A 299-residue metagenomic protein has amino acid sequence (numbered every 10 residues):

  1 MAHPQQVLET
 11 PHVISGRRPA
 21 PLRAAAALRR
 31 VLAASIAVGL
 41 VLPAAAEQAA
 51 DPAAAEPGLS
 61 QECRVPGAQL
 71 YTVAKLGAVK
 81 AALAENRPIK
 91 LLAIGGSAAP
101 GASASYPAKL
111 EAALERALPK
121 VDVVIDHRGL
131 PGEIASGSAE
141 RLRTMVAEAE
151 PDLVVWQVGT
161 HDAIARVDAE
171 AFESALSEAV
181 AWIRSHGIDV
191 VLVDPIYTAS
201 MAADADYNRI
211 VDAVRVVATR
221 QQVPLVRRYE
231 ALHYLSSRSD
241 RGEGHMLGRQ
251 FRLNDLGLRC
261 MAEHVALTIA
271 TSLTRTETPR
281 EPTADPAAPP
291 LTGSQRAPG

Functional and structural regions predicted by a protein language model:
M1-L92, A99, E115-V121, S237 (+3 more regions): N-terminal secretory targeting modules
E56-S174: Conserved SGNH/GDSL esterase-like catalytic core that processes O-acyl groups on lipids and polysaccharides
L92, V191-V193, P224-V226: Hydrophobic/aromatic beta-strand patches that form the interior of the parallel beta-sheet core in alpha/beta enzyme
G95, G129, D194, Y229-L232: Residues at the C-termini of beta-strands that transition into short coil/loop
A112, T144, A171-S174, E178-W182 (+1 more regions): Alpha-helical scaffolding segments of alpha/beta enzyme cores, especially the outer helices of TIM-barrel or partial
Q157-T160, A179-D212: Active-site segments of SGNH/GDSL-like serine hydrolases that catalyze O-acetyl group transfer/hydrolysis on lipids
I196-G299: Catalytic His-Asp segment of secreted/periplasmic serine-dependent ester chemistry enzymes
